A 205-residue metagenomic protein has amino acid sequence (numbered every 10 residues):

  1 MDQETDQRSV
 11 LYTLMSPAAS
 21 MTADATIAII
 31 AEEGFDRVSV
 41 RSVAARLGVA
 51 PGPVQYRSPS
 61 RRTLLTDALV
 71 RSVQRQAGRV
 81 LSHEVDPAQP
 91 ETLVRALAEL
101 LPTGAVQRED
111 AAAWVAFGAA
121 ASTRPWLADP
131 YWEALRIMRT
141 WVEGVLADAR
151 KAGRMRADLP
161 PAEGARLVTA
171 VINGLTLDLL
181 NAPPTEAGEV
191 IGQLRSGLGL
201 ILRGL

Functional and structural regions predicted by a protein language model:
M1-P17: N-terminal intrinsically disordered/low-complexity leader segments
M21, A25-D67: Helix-turn-helix
P59-T63, E84, A88, A105 (+6 more regions): Residues in soluble alpha-helical coiled-coils and helical-bundle/repeat scaffolds
D67, G78-A111, P161-V168, I191: Hydrophobic alpha-helical connector segments
V70-Q76: Short, basic, alpha-helical segments at the C-terminal edge of helix-turn-helix-like DNA-binding modules
G78, S82, V106-V115, P125-A152 (+2 more regions): Amphipathic alpha-helical packing segments from all-alpha helical-bundle domains
A98-A105, A112-R124, G197-I201: Helix-loop "lid/cap" segments that line or gate small-molecule binding pockets
L127-W132, R136, R150-G199, L205: Hydrophobic/aromatic-rich alpha-helical bundle segments in the mid-to-C-terminal region
